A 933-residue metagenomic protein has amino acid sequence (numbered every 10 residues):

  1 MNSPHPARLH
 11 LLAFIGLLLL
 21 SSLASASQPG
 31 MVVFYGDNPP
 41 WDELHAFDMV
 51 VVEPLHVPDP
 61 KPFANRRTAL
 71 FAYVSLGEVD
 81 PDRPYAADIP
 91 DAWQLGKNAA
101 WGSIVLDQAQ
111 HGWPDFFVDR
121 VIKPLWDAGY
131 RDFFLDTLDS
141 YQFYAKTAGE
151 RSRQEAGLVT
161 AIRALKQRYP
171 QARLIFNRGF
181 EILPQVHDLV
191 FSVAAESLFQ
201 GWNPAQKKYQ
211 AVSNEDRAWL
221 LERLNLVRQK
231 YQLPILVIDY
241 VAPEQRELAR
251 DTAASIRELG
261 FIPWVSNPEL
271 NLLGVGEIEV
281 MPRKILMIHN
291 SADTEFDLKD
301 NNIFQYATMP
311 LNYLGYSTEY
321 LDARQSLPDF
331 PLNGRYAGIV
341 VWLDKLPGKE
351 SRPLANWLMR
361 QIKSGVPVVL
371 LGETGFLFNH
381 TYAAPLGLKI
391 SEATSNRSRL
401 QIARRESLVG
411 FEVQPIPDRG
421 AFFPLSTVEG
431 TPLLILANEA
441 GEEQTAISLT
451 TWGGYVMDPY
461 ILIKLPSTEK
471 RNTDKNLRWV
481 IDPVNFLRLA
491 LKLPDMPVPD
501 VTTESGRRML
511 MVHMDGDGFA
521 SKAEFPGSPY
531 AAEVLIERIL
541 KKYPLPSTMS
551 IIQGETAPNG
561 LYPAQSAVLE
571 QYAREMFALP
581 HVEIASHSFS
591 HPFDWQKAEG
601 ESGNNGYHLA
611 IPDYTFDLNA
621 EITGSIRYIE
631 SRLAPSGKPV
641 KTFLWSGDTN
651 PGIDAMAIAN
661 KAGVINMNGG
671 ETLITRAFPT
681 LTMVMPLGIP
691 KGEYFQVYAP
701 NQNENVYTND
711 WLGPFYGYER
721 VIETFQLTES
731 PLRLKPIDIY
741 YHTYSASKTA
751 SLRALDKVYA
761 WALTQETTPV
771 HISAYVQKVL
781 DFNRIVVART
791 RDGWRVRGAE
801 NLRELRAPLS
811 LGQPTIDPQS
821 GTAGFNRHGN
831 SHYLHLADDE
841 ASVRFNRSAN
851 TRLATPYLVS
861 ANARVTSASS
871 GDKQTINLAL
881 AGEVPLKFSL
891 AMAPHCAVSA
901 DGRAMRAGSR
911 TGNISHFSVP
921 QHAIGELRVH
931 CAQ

Functional and structural regions predicted by a protein language model:
F34-D48, L55-V57, F296-F378, D515: Helical hinge/lid and interdomain linker segments adjacent to catalytic or ligand-binding clefts that mediate domain
G77, N472-H581, E621, I626 (+2 more regions): Active-site beta->alpha N-cap acidic-glycine motif
K97-Q108, S364, G375-T381, P544-N650 (+4 more regions): Metal-dependent polysaccharide deacetylase catalytic core of the NodB/CE4 family, i.e., the active-site-bearing domain
D127, Q229-P243, L493-E524, L540 (+5 more regions): Catalytic grooves of carbohydrate-active enzymes
I262-E279, T318-R324, A490-E504, V534 (+5 more regions): C-terminal domain-boundary segment and adjacent tail
M281, Y313, P367, R405 (+1 more regions): A glycine-centered loop/beta-turn motif at secondary-structure junctions
P347-I416: A glycine-rich, often tryptophan-bearing local segment used as a flexible ligand/cofactor-contacting loop or short
L370, F376, W761, E766-Q933: Non-catalytic C-terminal accessory domains or segments of carbohydrate-active enzymes
